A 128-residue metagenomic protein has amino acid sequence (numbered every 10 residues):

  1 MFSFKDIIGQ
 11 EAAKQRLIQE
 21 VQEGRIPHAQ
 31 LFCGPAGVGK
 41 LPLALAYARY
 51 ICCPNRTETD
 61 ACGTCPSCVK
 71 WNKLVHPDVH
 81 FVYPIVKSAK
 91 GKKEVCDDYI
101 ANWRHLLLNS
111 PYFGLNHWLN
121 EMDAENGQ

Functional and structural regions predicted by a protein language model:
F2-Q128: Clamp-loader machinery-focused feature within the broader ASCE/P-loop NTPase space
